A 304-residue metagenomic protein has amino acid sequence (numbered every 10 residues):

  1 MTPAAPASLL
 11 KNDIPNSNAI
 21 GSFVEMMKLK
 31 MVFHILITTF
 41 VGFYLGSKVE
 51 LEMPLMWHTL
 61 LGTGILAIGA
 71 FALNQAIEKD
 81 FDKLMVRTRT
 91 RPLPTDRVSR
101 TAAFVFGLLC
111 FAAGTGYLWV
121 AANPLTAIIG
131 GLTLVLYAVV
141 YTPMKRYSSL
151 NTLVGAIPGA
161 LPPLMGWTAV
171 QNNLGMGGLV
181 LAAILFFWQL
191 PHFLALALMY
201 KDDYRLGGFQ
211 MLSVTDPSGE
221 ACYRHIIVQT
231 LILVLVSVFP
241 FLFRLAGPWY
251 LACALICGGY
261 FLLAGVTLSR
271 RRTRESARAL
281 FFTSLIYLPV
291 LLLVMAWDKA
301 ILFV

Functional and structural regions predicted by a protein language model:
T2-N18, I77-V98, L194-A221: Cytosolic, membrane-interface loops and tails of multi-pass inner-membrane proteins
I37-F40, R91-P94, C110, V154-V170 (+2 more regions): Small-residue-rich segments of transmembrane alpha-helices in multi-pass membrane proteins, especially helix faces
I37-V41, L45-K79, R87, F111 (+3 more regions): Membrane-embedded alpha-helical segments that form the functional core of polytopic membrane enzymes, especially those
I65-L73, V135-P143, I184-K201, V234 (+1 more regions): Transmembrane alpha-helical segments that form the membrane-embedded catalytic/substrate-channel core of multi-pass
R87-A127, P217-F241: Multi-pass membrane catalytic core of lipid/isoprenoid biosynthesis enzymes
S99, A221, G259-V290: Interfacial loop-to-transmembrane junctions
R100-V170: Intramembrane alpha-helical segments
L293-V304: Juxtamembrane boundary at the C-terminal end of a transmembrane helix
